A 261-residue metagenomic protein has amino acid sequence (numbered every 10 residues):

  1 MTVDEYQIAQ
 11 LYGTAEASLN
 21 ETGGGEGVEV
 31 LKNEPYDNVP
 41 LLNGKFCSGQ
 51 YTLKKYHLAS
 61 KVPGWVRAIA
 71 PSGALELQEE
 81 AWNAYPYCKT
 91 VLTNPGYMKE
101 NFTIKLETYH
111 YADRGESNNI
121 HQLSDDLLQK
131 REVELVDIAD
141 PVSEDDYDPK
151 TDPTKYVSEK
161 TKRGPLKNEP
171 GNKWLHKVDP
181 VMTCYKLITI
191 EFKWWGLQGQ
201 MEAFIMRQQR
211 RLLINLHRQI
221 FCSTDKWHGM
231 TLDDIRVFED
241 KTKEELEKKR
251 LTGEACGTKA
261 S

Functional and structural regions predicted by a protein language model:
M1-S261: Eukaryotic helix-grip
